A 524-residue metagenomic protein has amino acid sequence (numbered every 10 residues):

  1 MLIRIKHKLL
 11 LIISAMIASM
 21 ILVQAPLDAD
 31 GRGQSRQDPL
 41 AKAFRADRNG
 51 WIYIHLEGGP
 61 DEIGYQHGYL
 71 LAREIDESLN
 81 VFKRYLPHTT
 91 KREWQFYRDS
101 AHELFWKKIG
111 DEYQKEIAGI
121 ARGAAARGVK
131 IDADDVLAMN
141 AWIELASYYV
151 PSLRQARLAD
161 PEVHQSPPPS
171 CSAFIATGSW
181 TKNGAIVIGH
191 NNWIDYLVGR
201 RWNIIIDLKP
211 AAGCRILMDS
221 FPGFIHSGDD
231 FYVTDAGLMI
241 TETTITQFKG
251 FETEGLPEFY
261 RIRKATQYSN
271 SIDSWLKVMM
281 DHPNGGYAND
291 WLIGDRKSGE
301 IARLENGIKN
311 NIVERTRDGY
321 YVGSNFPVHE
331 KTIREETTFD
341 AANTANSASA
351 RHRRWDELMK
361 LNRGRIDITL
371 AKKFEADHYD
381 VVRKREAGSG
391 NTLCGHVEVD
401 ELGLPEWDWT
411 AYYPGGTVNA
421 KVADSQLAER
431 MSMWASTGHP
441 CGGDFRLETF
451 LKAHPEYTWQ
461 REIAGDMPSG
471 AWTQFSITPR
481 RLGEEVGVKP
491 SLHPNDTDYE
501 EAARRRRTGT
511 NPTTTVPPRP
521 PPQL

Functional and structural regions predicted by a protein language model:
L2-I13: Bacterial N-terminal signal peptides that target proteins for export
I12-I21: Bacterial N-terminal signal peptides
L27-D273, M280-G286, L292-R315, T344-L524: N-terminal mature-domain region immediately after signal-peptide cleavage in secreted/organellar precursors
E300-D340: Extended amphipathic alpha-helical segments with heptad-repeat/coiled-coil character used for oligomerization, fusion
